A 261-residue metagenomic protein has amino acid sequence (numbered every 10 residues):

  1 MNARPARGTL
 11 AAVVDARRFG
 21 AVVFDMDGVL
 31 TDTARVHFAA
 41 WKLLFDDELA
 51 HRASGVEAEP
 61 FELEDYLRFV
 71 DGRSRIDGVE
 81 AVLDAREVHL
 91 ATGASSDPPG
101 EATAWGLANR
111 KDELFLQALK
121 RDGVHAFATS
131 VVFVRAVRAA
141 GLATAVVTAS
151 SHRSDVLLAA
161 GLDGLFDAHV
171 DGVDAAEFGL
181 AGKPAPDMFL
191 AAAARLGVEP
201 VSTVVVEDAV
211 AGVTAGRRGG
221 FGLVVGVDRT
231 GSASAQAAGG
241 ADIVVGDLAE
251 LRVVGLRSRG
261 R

Functional and structural regions predicted by a protein language model:
M1-G20, R135-A136, S151-R261: Asp-based, Mg2+/Mn2+-dependent phosphohydrolase catalytic module
A6-L10, D15-M26, L30-A128: N-terminal helical cap/lid subdomain that shapes the substrate entry/recognition surface in HAD-like hydrolases
V29, T33, T148, G212: Ser/Thr-glycine-rich phosphate-binding loops at phosphate-binding pockets of nucleotides, nucleotide cofactors
L30, R68, V146, V205-V206 (+1 more regions): Conserved SAM-binding loop
D71, H125, A145, L180-P184 (+1 more regions): Residues that cap or flank secondary-structure elements
A81-L90, T144-V146, S151, G172-V173: N-terminal-biased segments
L119-V124, V147, G222-V224: Short, flexible loop segments at the rims of nucleotide/cofactor-binding pockets, characterized by
T129-A140: Catalytic-core regions built around general acid/base machinery
